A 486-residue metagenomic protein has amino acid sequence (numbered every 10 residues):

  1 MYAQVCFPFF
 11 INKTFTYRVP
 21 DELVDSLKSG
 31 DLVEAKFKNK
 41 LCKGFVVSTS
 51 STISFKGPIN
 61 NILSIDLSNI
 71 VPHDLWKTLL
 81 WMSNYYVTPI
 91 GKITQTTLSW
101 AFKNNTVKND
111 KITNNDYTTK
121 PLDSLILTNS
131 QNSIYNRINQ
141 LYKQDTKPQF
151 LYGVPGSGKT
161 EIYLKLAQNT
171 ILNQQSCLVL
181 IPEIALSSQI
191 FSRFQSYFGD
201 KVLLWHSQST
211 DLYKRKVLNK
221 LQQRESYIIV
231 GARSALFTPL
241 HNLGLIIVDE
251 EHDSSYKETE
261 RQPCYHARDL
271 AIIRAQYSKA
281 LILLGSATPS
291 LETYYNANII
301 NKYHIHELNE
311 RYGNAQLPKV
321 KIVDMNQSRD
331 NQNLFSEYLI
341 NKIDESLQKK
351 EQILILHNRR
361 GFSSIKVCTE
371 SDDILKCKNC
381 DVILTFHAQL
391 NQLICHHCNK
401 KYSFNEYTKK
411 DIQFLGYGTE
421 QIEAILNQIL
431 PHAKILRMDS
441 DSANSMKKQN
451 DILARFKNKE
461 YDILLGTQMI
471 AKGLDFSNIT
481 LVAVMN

Functional and structural regions predicted by a protein language model:
M1-P148, V320: Terminal, basic amphipathic appendages of nucleotide-handling enzymes
D145-Y227, G231-N486: Inter-lobe coupling/hinge segments of SF2-like helicase ATPases
